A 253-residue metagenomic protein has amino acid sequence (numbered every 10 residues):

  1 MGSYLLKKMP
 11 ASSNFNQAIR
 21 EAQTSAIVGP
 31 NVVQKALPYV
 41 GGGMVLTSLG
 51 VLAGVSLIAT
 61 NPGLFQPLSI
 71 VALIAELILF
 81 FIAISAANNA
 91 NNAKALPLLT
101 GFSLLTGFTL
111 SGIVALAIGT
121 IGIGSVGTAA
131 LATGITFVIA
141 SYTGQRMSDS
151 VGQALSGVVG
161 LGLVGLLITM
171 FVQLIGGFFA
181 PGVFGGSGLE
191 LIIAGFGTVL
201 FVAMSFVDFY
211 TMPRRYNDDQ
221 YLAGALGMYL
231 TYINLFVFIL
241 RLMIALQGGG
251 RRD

Functional and structural regions predicted by a protein language model:
G2-D253: A hydrophobic alpha-helical transmembrane-helix feature that marks the membrane cores and membrane-interface segments
